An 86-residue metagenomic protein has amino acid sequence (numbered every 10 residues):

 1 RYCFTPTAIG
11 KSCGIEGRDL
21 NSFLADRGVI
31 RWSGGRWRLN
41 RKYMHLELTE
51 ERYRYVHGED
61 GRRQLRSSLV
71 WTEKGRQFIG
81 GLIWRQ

Functional and structural regions predicted by a protein language model:
R1-T7, K11-G34, R38-Q86: Positively charged, aromatic-accented nucleic-acid-binding surfaces
